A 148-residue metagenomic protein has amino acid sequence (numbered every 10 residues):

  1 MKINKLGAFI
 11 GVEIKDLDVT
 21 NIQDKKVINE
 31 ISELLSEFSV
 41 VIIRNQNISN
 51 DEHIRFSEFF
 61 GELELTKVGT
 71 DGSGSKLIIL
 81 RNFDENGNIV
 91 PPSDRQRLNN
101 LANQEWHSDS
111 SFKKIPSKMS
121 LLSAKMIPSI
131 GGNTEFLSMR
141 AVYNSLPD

Functional and structural regions predicted by a protein language model:
K2-D148: Fe(II)/2-oxoglutarate oxygenase catalytic core
